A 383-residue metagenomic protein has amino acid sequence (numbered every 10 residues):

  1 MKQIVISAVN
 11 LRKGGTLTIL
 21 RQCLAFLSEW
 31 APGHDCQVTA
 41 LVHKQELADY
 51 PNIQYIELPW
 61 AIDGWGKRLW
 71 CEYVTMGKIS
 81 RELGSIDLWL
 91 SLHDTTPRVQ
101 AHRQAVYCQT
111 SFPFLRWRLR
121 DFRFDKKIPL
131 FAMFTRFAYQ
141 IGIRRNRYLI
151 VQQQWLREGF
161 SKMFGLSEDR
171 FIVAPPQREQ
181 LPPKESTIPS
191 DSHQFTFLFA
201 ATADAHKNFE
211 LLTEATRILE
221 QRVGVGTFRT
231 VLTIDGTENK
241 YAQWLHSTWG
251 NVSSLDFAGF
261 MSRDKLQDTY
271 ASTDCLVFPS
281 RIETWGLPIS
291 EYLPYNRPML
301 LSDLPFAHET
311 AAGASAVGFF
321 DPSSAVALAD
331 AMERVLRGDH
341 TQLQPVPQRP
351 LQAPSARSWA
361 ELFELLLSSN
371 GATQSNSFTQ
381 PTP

Functional and structural regions predicted by a protein language model:
V5, P189-K207, T213-T216: Conserved donor-binding/catalytic core segment of Leloir-type glycosyltransferases
A40-H43, T227-Q243, G259: Glycosyltransferase donor-sugar binding loop
Q54, A242-D264: Nucleotide-activated donor-binding/catalytic signature segment of Leloir-type glycosyltransferases, i.e., the conserved
S80, D268-T273: Short alpha-helical donor nucleotide-sugar binding micro-motif in glycosyltransferases
I128-L149: Membrane-proximal helix-turn-helix segments that form the acceptor-binding/catalytic region of lipid-linked
R281: Aromatic "clamp/platform" in nucleotide-sugar-dependent glycosyltransferases that forms part of the donor/acceptor
P294, P298-S302, H308: Short hydrophobic beta-strand element within catalytic cores of glycosyltransferases and related nucleotide-activated
V317-A325, E333-D339: Conserved acidic donor-binding segment of nucleotide-sugar-dependent glycosyltransferases
